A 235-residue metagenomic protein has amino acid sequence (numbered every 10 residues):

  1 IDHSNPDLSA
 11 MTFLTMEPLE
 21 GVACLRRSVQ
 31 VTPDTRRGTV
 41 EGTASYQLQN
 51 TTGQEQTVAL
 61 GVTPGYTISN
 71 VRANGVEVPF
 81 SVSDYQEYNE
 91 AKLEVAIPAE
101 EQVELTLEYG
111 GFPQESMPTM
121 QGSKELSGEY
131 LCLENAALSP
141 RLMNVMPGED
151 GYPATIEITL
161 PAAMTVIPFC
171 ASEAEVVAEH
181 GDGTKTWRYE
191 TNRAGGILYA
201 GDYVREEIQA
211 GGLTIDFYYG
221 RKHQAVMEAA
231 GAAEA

Functional and structural regions predicted by a protein language model:
I1-E41: N-terminal, polar/Ser/Thr-rich
I1-T15, S45, E108-A200: Extended, low-hydrophobicity, Ser/Thr/Pro/Gly-biased non-transmembrane segments
L25-P33, N89-E94, L138-M143, C170-E173: Short structured motifs
V40-A44, V103: Hydrophobic core residues within well-ordered beta-strands of beta-rich domains
T43-P64: Ligand-binding face of N-terminal immunoglobulin V-set domains in extracellular IgSF glycoproteins
T57, P64-E125, E179-T186: A surface-exposed beta-strand-loop module
G61-Y66, D150-Y152: Short coil-to-beta strand junction motifs in C2/discoidin
E207-A235: Juxtacatalytic substrate-recognition/specificity segment
